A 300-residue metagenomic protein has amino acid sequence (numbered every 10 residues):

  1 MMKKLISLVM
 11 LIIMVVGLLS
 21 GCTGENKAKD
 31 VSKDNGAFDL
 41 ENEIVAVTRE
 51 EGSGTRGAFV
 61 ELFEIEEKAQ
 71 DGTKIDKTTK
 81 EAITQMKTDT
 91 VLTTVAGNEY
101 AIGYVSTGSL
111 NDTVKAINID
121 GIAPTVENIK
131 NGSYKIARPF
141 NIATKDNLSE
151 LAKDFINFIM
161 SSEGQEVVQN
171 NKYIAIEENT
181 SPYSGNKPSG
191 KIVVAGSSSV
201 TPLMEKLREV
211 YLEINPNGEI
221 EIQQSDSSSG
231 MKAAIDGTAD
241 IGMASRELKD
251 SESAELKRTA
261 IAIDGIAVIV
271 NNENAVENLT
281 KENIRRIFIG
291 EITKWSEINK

Functional and structural regions predicted by a protein language model:
M1-V9: Bacterial N-terminal signal peptides that target proteins for export
L5, C22-K300: Exported/periplasmic ABC-transporter solute-binding proteins
I12-V16: Alpha-helical transmembrane segments
G17-G21: C-terminal motif of bacterial Sec signal peptides marking the signal peptidase cleavage site
